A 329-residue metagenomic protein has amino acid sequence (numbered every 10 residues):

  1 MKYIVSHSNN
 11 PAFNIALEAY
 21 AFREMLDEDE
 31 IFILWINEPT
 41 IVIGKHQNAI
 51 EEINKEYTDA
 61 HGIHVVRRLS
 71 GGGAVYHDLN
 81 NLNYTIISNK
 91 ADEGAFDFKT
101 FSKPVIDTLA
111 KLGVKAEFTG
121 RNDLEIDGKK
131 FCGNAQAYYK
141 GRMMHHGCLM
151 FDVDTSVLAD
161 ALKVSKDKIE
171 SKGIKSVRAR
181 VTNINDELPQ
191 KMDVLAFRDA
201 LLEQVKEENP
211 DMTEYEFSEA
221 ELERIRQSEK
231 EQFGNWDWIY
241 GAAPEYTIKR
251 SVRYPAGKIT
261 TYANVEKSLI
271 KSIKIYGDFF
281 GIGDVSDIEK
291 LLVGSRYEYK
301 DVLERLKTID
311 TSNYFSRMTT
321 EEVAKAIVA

Functional and structural regions predicted by a protein language model:
M1-F96: N-terminal lobe of the biotin/lipoate ligase/transferase fold
N37-P39, E117-G128: Short, glycine/charge-rich beta-strand/loop segments that flank catalytic centers and engage negatively charged groups
L79-N122: Contiguous, small/hydrophobic- and glycine-enriched helical/loop subdomains that border and often "cap" functional
S88-G94, N185-K191, Y276-F279: A generic structural motif
V105, L112, C132, K140-Y240 (+1 more regions): Long, positively charged amphipathic alpha-helical accessory segments at protein N-termini or as interdomain linkers
A135-Q136, L149-F151, V252, I259-G277: Short beta-strand elements
L222-E266: Structured beta-strand/loop patches that form or line metal/cofactor-binding pockets in enzymes
